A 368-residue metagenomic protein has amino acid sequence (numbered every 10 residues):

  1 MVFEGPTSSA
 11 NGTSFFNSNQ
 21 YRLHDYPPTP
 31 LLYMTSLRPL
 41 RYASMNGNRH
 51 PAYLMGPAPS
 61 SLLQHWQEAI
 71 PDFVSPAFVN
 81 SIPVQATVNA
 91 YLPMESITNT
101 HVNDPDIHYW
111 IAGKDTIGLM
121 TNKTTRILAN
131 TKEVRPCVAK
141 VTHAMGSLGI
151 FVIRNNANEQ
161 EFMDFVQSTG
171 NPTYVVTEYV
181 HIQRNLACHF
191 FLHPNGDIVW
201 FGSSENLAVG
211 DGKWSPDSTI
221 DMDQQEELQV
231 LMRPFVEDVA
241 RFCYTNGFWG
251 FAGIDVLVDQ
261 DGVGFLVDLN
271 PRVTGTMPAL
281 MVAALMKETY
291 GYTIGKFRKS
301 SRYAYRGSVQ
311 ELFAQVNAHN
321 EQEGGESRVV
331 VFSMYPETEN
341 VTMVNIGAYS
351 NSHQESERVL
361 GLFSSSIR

Functional and structural regions predicted by a protein language model:
V2-L23, R41, N89: N-terminal leader/transition segments
F15, P30-G47, P51-P136, A144-M145: Conserved N-proximal alpha/beta basic substrate-recognition cap immediately N-terminal to, or forming the N-lobe
C137-M163, R184-A187, A208-Q225: Glycine-rich phosphate-binding loop of ATP-grasp-fold ATP-dependent ligases
V138, L266-L269: Short hydrophobic beta-strand that contains or immediately precedes a catalytic carboxylate
N158-V209, L257-F265: Phosphate-binding site of ATP-dependent enzymes
C188-A240, N270-F297: ATP-dependent carboxylate/phosphate-activation module, predominantly the ATP-grasp catalytic core and closely related
W214-V263, S300-G325: A long amphipathic alpha-helix within ATP-dependent nucleotide-binding catalytic cores
E288-R368: Peripheral (often C-terminal) accessory segments that flank ATP-dependent C-N-forming ligase machineries
